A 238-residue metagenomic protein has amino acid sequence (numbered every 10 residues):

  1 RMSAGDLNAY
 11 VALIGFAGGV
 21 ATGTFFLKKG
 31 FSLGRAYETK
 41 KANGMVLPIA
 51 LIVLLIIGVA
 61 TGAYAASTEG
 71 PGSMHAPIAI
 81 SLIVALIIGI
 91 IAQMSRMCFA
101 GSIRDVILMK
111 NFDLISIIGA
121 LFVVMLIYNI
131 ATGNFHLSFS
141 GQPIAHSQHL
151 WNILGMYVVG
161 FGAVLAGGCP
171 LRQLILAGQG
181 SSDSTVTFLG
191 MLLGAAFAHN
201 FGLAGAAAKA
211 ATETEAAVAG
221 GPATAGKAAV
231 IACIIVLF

Functional and structural regions predicted by a protein language model:
R1-F238: Membrane-interfacial helix-loop segments of redox and metal-homeostasis proteins, especially TM-loop-TM junctions
